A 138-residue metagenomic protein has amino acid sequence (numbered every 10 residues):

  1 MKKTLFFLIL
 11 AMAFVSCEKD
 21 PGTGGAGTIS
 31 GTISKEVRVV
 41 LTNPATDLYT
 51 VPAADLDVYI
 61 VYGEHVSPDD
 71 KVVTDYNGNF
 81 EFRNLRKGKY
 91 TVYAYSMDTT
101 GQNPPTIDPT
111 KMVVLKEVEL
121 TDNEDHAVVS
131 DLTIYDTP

Functional and structural regions predicted by a protein language model:
M1, E124-P138: Compositionally biased low-complexity segments at domain edges in trafficked proteins and select soluble regulators
M1-T4, E18: Positively charged n-region of N-terminal signal peptides that target proteins for export
A13-S16: C-terminal motif of bacterial Sec signal peptides marking the signal peptidase cleavage site
G27-V39, N43, G78: A short, amphipathic beta-strand motif
L48-K71: Short amphipathic beta-strand segments in non-cytosolic proteins
D75-N84: Short, surface-exposed beta-strand/beta-hairpin micro-motifs centered on an aromatic residue
G88-A94: A short tyrosine-centered beta-strand micro-motif
M97-V129: Structured interaction patches on ligand/partner-binding surfaces of diverse proteins
